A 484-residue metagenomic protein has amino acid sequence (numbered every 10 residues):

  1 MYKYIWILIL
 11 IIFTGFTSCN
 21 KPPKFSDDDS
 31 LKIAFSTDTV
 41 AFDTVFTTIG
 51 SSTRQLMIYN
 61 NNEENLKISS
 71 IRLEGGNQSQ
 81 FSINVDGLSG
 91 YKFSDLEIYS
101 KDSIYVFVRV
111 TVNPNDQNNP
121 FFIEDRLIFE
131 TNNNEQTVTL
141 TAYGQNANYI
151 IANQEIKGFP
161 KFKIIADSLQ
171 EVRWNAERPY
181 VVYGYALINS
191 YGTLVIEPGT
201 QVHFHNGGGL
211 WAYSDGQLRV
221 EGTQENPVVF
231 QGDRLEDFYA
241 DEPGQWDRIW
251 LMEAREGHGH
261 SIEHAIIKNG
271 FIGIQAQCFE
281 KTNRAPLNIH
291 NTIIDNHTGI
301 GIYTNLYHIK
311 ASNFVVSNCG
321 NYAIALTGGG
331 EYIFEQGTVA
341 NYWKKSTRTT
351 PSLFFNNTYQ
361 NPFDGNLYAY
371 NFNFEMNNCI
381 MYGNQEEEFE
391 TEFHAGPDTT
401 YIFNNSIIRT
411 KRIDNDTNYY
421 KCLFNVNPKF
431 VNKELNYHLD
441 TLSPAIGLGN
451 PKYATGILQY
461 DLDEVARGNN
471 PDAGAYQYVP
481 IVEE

Functional and structural regions predicted by a protein language model:
Y4-F13: Sec-dependent N-terminal signal peptides
G15-S18: C-terminal motif of bacterial Sec signal peptides marking the signal peptidase cleavage site
N20-F25, I33-T44, I49-G50, F93-L435 (+2 more regions): Beta-strand/loop edge motif enriched in small/polar residues
S51-T53, E63-I68: Short acidic/proline- and small/hydrophobic-mixed sequence motifs that coincide with surface turns and coil-to-beta
I58-N62: Asparagine-centered strand-capping/turn motif at beta-strand->loop junctions
E74-K92: Short, solvent-exposed loop/linker segments at beta-strand-coil boundaries, enriched for Pro/Gly and Ser/Thr
N134, R467-P471: Extracellular interaction modules
